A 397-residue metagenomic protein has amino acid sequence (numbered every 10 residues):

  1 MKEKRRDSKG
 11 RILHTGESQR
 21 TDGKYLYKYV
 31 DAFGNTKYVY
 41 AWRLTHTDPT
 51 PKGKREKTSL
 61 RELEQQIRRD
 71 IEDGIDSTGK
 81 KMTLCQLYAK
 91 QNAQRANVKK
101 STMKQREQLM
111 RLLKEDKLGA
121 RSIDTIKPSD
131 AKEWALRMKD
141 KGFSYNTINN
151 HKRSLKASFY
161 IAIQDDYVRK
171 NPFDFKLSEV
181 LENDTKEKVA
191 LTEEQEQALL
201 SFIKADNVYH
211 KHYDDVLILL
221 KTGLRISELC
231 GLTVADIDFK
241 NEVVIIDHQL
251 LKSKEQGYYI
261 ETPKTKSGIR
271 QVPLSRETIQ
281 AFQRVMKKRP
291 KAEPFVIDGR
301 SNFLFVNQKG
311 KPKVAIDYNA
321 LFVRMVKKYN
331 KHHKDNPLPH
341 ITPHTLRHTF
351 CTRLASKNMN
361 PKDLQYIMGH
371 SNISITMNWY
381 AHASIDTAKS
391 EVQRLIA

Functional and structural regions predicted by a protein language model:
M1-L44, H248: Short, Arg/Lys-rich segments that mark the N-terminal edge of DNA/RNA- and chromatin-recognition modules
I12, N35-V39, L44-K52, T83-R111 (+1 more regions): Short, aromatic/basic-rich helix-turn unit that serves as a nucleic-acid recognition element
Q66-I75, Q86-G142, Y160-I161: Basic/aromatic-enriched alpha-helical hairpins
Y145, S201-H212, V272, K288-F303 (+3 more regions): Short, basic (Lys/Arg/His-rich) helix/loop patches that form interaction surfaces in the mid-to-C-terminal regions
N149, Q164, V168-L232, K240 (+3 more regions): Basic, Lys/Arg- and aromatic-enriched nucleic-acid-binding interface segment
A190, L250, T349, M368-Q393: Catalytic-site neighborhood detector that most strongly recognizes the C-terminal catalytic loop/helix of tyrosine
L199, E255-I260, K357, N378 (+1 more regions): DNA/chromatin major-groove-contacting recognition/catalytic segments
L232-P290: Conserved tyrosine-mediated DNA breakage-rejoining catalytic core shared by Y-recombinases
